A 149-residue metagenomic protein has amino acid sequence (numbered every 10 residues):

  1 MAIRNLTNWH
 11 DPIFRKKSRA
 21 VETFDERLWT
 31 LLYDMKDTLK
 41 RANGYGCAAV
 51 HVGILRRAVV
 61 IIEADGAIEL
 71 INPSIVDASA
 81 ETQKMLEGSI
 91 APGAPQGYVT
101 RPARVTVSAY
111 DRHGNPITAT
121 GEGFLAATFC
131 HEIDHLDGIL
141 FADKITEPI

Functional and structural regions predicted by a protein language model:
M1-I149: Positively charged
